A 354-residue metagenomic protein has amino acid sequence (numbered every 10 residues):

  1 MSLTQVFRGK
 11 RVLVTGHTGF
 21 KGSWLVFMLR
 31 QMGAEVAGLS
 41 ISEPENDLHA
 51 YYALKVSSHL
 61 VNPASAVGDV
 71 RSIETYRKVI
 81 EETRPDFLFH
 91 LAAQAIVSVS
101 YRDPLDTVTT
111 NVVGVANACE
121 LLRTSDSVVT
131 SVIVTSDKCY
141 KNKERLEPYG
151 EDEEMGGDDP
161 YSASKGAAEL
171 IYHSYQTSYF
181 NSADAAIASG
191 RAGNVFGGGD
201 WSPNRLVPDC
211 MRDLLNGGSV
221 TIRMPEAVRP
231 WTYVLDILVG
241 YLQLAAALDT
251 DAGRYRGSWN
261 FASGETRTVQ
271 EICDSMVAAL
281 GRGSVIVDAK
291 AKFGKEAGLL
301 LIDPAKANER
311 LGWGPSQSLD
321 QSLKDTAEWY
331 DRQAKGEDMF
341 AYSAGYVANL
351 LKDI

Functional and structural regions predicted by a protein language model:
M1-A192, Q333, N349-L350, I354: N-terminal Rossmann-like NAD(P)+-binding domain of SDR-like oxidoreductases, especially those catalyzing
F20, A95, S202, G264 (+1 more regions): Residue-level signal for short amphipathic helical patches enriched in basic/charged and nearby hydrophobic residues
F20, W24, D159, R205 (+3 more regions): Amphipathic alpha-helical recognition patches that constitute DNA-binding helices
W24, K78, V99-R102, V113 (+5 more regions): Generic recognition of short, well-ordered alpha-helical segments
Q31-M32, L214-I354: C-terminal substrate-binding subdomain of Rossmann-fold SDR/epimerase-dehydratase oxidoreductases
N46, K141, G197, G294-K295: Generic structural signal for helix capping and beta-alpha/helix-loop junctions
I73-E74, D86, S98, L105 (+9 more regions): Residues in well-ordered alpha-helical elements
K143-P148, D152, P160, G166-L248 (+2 more regions): NAD(P)-dependent short-chain dehydrogenase/reductase
